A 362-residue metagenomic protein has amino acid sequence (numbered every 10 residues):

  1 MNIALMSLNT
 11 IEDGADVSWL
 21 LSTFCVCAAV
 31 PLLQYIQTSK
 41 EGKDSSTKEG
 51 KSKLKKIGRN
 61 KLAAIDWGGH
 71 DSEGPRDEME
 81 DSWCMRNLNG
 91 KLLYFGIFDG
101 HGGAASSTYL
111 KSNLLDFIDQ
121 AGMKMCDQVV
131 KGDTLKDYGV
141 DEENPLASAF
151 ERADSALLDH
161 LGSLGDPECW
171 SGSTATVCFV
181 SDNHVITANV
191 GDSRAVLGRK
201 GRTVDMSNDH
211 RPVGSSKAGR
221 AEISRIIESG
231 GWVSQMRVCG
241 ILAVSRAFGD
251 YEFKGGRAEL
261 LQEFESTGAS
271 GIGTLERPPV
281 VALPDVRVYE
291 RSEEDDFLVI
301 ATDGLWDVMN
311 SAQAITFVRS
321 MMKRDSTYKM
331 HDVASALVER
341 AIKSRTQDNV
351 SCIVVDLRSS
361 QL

Functional and structural regions predicted by a protein language model:
M1-L362: PP2C/PPM-type serine/threonine phosphatase catalytic domain
